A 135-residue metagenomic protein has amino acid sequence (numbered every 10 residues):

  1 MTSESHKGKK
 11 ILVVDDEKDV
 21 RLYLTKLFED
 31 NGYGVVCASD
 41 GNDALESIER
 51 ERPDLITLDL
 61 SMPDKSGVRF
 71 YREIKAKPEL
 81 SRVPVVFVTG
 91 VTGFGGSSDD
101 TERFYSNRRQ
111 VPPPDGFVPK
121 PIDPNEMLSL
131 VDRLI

Functional and structural regions predicted by a protein language model:
V14-D15, A38, I56: Conserved sequence signature across two-component system core domains
D15, D59, T89: Active-site residues of response regulator receiver
L22-D30: Charged docking surfaces used in two-component/phosphorelay signaling
G32-S39, S47: Short hydrophobic/Thr-rich beta-strand motif most characteristic of the beta2 strand and flanking loop of CheY-like
D40-D43, S66-R72: Acidic catalytic/metal-coordinating carboxylates
E51-T57: Active-site beta3 strand of CheY-like receiver
M62: Receiver (REC) domain active-site loop signature in two-component systems and cognate sites in sensor histidine kinases
R69, T92-V118, N125, S129: Alpha4 helix (beta4-alpha4-beta5 surface) of REC/receiver domains from two-component response regulators
